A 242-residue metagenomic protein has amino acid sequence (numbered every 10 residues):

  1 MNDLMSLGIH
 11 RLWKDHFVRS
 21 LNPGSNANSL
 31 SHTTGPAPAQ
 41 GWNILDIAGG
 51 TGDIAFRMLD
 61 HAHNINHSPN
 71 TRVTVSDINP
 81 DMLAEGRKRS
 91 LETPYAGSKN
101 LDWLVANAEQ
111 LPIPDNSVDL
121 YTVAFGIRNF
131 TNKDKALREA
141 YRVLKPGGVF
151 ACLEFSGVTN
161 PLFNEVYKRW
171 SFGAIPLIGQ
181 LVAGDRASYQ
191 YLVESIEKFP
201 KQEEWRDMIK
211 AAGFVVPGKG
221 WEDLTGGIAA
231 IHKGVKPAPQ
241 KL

Functional and structural regions predicted by a protein language model:
M5-W42, R57, H61: Conserved alpha-helix/loop element of class I SAM-dependent methyltransferases that forms part of the SAM/SAH-binding
A39-L111: Class I SAM-dependent methyltransferase SAM/SAH-binding core
S76, L153-E154: Alpha/beta-hydrolase-fold catalytic nucleophile elbow
E109-Y121: A short acidic, Gly/Pro-enriched loop at the edge of an enzyme's catalytic core that lines a small-molecule cofactor
D119-K133, S156: A short SAM/SAH-binding and catalytic strip from SAM-dependent methyltransferases
D134-V149: A short glycine-rich, Lys/Arg-flanked "PGG" loop and its adjoining helix->strand segment in the class I
S156-A212, G218-W221: C-terminal alpha-helical "lid/dimerization" subdomain adjacent to the S-adenosyl-L-methionine
A212-L242: Core SAM-dependent methyltransferase catalytic element
